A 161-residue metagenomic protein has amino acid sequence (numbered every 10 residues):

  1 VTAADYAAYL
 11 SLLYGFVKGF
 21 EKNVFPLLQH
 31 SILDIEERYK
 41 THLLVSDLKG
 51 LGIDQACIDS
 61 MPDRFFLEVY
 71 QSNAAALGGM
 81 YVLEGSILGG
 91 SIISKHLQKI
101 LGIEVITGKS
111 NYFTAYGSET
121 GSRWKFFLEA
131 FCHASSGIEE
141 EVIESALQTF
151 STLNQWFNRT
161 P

Functional and structural regions predicted by a protein language model:
V1-P161: Metal- and O2-centered redox machinery and metal/ROS homeostasis
